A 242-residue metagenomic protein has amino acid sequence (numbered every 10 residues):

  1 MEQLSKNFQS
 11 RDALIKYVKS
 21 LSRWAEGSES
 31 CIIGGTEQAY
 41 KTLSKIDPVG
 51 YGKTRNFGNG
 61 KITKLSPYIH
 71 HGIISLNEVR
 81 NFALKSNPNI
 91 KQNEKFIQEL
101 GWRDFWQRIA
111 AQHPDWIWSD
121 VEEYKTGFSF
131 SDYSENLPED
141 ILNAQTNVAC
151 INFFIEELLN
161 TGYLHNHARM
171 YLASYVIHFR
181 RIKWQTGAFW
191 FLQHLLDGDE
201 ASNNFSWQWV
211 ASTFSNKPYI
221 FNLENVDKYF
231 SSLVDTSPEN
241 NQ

Functional and structural regions predicted by a protein language model:
M1-N166, S174-Q242: C-terminal catalytic domain of photolyase/cryptochrome flavoproteins, centering on the FAD-binding pocket
M170: Beta-strand-enriched accessory nucleic-acid recognition/scaffold domains that flank the catalytic cores of large
